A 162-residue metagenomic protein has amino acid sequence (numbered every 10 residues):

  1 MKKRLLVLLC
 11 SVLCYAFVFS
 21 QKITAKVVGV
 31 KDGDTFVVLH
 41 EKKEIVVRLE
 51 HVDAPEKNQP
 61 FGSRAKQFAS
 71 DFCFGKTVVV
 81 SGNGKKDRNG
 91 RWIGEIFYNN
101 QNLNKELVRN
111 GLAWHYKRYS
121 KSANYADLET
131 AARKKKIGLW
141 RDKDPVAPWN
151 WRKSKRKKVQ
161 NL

Functional and structural regions predicted by a protein language model:
K2-L5, A16-L162: Small beta-barrel nucleic-acid-binding modules, primarily SNase/OB-fold domains and secondarily Tudor-like barrels
L6-S11: Sec-dependent N-terminal signal peptides
